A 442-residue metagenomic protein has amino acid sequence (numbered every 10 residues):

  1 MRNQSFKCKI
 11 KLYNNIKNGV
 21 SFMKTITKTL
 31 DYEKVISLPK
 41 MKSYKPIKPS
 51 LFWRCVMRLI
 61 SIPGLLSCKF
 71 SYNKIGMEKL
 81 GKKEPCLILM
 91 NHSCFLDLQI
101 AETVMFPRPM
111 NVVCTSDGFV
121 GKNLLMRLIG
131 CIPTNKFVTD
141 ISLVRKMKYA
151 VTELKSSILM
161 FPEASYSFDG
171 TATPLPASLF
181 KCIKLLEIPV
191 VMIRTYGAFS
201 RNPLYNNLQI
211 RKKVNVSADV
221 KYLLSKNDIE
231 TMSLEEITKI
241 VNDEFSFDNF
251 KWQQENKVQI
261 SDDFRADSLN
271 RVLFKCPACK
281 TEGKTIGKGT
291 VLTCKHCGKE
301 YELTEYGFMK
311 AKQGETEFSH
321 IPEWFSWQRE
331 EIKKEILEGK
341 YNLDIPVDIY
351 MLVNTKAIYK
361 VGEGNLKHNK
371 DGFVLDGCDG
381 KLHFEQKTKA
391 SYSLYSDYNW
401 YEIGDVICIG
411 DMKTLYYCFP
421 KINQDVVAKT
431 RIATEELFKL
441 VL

Functional and structural regions predicted by a protein language model:
S5-F22: Short, Lys/Arg-enriched N-terminal segments with co-localized hydrophobic residues within the first ~10-30 amino acids
M23-Y32, C378: Soluble, non-transmembrane catalytic domains of enzymes that act on hydrophobic metabolites at membranes
K40-S61: Helix-enriched interaction subdomains in cytosolic or periplasmic regions, typified by TIR/SEFIR signaling/NADase cores
P49-W53, L65-K239, E255-N256, A278-C279 (+7 more regions): Soluble catalytic domains of membrane acyltransferases
V214-E282, K413-D425, T430: A broadly conserved sequence feature marking short terminus-proximal activation segments in nucleic acid-centric
D263-G314: Cys/His-rich short segments
E302-K381: Long, charge-rich boundary regions
A390-L442: Acidic, Ser/Thr- and proline-rich intrinsically disordered linker/docking segments of eukaryotic scaffolds
